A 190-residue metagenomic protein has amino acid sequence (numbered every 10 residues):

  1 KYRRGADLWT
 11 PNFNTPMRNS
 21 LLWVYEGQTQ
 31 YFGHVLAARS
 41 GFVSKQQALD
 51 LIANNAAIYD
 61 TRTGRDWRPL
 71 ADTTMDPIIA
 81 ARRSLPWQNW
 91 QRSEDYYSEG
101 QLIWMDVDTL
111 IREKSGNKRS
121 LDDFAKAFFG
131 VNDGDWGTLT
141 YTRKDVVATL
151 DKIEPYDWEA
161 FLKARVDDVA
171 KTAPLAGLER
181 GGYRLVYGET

Functional and structural regions predicted by a protein language model:
K1-G64: Zinc-dependent metallopeptidase catalytic helix centered on the HExxH motif and its immediate flanking segment
Y2-R3, G33-F42, D108, R112 (+3 more regions): Hydrophobic/aromatic-lined pockets within catalytic cores
Y2-R3, G64-R68, A170-L175: Proline-centered turn/helix-capping motifs that create local helix->coil transitions or kinks
T15-E26, A38, F42, W90-Y97 (+2 more regions): Hydrophobic alpha-helical scaffolding
A37-A48, R112-R119, D151-F161: Structural helix-adjacent loops and short alpha-helical linkers that scaffold large soluble proteins
S44, I79, R83-W87, D168 (+1 more regions): A sensor for short, sequence-defined functional sites
N55, Y59-T140, V146, Y156-E159: Pan-zinc metallopeptidase signature
D133-T190: Beta/coil-rich, acidic/histidine-enriched accessory regions frequently appended to metallopeptidases
